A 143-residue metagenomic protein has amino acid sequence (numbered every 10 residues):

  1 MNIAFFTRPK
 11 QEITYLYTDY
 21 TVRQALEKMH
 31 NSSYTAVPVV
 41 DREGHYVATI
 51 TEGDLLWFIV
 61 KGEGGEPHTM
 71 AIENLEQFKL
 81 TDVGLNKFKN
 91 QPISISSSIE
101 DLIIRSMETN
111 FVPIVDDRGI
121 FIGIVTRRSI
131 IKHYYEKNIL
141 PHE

Functional and structural regions predicted by a protein language model:
M1-I13, L75-K89: Bateman (tandem CBS) regulatory domains
E12-Y15, G53-E63, K87-Q91: Short, mixed-charge, low-aromatic patches
I13-L16, Y46, N74, N90-I93 (+1 more regions): Short N-terminal micro-motifs specific to bacterial/archaeal maturation and metal-cluster initiation sites
Y15-S33, V39-D41, I59, Q91-T109 (+2 more regions): The conserved cystathionine-beta-synthase
Y34, Y46-E63, E108, F121-I139: Short beta->alpha transition motifs characteristic of CBS
T51, L56-T81: Helix-adjacent hinge/juxtasegments
